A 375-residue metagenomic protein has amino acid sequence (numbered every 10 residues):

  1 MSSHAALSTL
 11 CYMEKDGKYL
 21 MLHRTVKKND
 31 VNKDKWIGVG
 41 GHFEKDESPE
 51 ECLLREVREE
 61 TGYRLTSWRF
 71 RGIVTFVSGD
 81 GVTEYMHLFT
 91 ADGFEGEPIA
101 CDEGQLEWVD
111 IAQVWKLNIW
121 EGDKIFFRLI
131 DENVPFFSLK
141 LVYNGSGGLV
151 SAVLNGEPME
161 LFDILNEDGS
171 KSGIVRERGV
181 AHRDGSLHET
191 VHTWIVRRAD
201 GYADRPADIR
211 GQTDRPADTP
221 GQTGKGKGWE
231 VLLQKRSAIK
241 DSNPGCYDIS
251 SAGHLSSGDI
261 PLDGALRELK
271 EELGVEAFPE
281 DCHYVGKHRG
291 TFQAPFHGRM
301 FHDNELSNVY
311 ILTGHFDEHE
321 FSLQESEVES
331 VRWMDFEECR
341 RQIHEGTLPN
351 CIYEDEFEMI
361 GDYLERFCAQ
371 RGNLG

Functional and structural regions predicted by a protein language model:
M1-L10, P158-D200: Acidic, metal-coordinating catalytic segment for phosphate/diphosphate chemistry, firing primarily on the Nudix
L7-T9, G17, E84-H87, G104 (+6 more regions): Change "...and in nucleic-acid phosphodiester-cleaving endonucleases..." to "...and in nucleic-acid processing enzymes
M13, L88-D92, W108, I195-R197 (+2 more regions): Short, well-ordered beta-strand micro-motif
K18, R69, G148, D168-S170 (+2 more regions): Residue-level signal for well-ordered, solvent-exposed loop/turn and beta-edge residues enriched in charged/polar side
Y19-E59, G145-G156, R178-T190, K225-E272: Conserved Nudix-box catalytic region and its N-terminal flanking loop in Nudix hydrolases and closely related
G62-E97, I111-A112, S237-I239, K270-E318 (+1 more regions): Active-site segment of metal-dependent pyrophosphate-handling enzymes, primarily the Nudix hydrolase catalytic core
C101-M159, G179, G245, G286-H297 (+1 more regions): Nudix hydrolase/Nudix homology domain
R198-G228: Intrinsically disordered, low-complexity terminal tails and inter-domain linkers enriched for S/T/G/P/D/E
